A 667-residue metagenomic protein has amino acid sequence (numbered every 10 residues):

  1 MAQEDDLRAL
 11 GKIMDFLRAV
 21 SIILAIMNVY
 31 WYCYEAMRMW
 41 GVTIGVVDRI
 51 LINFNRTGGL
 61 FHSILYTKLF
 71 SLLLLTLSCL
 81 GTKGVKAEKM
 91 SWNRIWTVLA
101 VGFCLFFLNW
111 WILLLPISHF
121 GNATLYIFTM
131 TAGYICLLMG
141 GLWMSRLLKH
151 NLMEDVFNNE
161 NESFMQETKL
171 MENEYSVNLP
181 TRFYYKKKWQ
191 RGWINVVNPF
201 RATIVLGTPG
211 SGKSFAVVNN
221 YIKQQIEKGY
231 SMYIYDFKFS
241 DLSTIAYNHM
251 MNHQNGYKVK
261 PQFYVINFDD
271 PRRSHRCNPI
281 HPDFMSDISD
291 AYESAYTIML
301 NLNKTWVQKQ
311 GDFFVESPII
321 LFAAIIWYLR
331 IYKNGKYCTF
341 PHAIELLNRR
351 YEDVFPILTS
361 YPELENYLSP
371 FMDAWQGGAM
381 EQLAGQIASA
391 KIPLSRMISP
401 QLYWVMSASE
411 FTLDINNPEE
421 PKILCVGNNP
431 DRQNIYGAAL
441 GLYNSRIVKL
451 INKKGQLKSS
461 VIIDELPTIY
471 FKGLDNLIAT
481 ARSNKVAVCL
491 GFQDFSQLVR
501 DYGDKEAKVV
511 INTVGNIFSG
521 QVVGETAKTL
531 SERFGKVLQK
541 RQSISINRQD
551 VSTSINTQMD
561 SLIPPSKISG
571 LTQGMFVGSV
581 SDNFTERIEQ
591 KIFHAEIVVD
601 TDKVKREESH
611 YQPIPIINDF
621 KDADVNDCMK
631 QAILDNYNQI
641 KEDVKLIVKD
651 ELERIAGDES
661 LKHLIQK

Functional and structural regions predicted by a protein language model:
M1-S211, F215, N220, I546-R548 (+1 more regions): Basic- and hydrophobic-enriched, low-structure N-terminal and domain-boundary segments that flank ATP-binding catalytic
A25, V42, K149-M153, I194-V486 (+4 more regions): P-loop NTPase motor domains
I52-R56, Q166-E172, A438, E465-T468 (+2 more regions): A short glycine-/small-residue-rich loop at the edge of a beta-strand within enzyme catalytic domains
L75-S78, T82-K83, G441, S445 (+2 more regions): Hydrophobic alpha-helical segments involved in membrane association or supramolecular assembly
K169-W189, L368-E381, N516, V522-V523: N-terminal short leaders/motifs
F183-W189, N303-F313, R541-Q558: Low-complexity, polar-biased intrinsically disordered regions enriched in Pro/Ser/Thr/Gly
I478-T480, N484-A487, G491-S581: Conserved ATP-driven motor cores of ASCE-family P-loop NTPases powering translocation/secretion/packaging/pilus
I592-A595: N-terminal charged/capping segments associated with class I S-adenosyl-L-methionine
